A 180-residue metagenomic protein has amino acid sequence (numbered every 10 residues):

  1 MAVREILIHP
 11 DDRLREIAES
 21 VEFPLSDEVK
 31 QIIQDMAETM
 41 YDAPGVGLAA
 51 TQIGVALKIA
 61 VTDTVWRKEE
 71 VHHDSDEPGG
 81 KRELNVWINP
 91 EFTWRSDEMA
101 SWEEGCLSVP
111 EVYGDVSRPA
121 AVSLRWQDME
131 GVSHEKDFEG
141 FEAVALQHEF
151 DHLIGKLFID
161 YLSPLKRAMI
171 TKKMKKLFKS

Functional and structural regions predicted by a protein language model:
M1-Q147, H152-S180: Active-site rim/adjacent substrate-binding subdomains
